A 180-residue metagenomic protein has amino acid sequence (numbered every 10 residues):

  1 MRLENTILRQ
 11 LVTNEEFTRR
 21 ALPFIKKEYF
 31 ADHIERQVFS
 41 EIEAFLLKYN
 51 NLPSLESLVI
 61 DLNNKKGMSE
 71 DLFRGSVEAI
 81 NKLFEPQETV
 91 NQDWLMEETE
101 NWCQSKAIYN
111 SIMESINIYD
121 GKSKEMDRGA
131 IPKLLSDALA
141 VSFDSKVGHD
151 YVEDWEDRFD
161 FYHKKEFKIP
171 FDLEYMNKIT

Functional and structural regions predicted by a protein language model:
M1-W102: Noncatalytic partner-interaction/assembly domains of nucleic-acid and motor enzyme complexes, especially the accessory
R9, V141-T180: The Walker A/P-loop phosphate-binding site
T13-R19, I34-R36, Q87-Q92, A107-Y109 (+4 more regions): Short amphipathic alpha-helical segments, especially helix-boundary/capping motifs
R19-F24, S54-L58, G75, W94 (+4 more regions): Short coil/turn segments at secondary-structure boundaries
E85-Y151: Interdomain "pre-motor" coupling segment immediately N-terminal to P-loop NTPase/helicase cores
